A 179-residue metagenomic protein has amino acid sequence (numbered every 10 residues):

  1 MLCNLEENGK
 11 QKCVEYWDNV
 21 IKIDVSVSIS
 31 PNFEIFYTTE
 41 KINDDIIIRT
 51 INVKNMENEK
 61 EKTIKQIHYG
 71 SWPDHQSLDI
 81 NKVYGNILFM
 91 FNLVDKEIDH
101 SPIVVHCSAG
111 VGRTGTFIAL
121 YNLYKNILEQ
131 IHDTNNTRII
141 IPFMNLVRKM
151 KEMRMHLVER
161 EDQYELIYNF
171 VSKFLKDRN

Functional and structural regions predicted by a protein language model:
M1-N179: Cys-based phosphatases of the PTP/DUSP/CDC25 superfamily and their flanking regulatory architecture
